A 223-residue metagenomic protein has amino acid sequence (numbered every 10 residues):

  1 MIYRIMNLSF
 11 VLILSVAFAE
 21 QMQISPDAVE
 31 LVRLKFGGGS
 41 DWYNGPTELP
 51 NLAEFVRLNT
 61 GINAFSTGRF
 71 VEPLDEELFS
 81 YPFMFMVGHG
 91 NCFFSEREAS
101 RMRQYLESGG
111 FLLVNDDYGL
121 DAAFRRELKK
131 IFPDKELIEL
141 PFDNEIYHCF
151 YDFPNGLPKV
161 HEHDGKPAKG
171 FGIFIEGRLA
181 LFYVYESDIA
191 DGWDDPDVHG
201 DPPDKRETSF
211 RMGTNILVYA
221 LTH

Functional and structural regions predicted by a protein language model:
M1-I5: Positively charged n-region of N-terminal signal peptides that target proteins for export
M6-A17: Bacterial N-terminal signal peptides
A19-F83, H89-G90, A180, D188-I189 (+1 more regions): Aromatic-Pro/Gly-enriched surface loop or interdomain linker that acts as a lid/target-recognition segment
D27-E30, K35-G39, T47-E48, D121-D197 (+2 more regions): An acidic, glycine-rich "communication" segment
I62-E72, V114-D117, K135-D143: Surface-exposed patches in mature extracellular/periplasmic domains of secreted proteins
S66-L74, S95-R101, G165-K169: Alpha-helical scaffolding within the catalytic cores of extracellular/periplasmic polymer-degrading hydrolases
F83-A122: Short alpha-beta junction capping motif
